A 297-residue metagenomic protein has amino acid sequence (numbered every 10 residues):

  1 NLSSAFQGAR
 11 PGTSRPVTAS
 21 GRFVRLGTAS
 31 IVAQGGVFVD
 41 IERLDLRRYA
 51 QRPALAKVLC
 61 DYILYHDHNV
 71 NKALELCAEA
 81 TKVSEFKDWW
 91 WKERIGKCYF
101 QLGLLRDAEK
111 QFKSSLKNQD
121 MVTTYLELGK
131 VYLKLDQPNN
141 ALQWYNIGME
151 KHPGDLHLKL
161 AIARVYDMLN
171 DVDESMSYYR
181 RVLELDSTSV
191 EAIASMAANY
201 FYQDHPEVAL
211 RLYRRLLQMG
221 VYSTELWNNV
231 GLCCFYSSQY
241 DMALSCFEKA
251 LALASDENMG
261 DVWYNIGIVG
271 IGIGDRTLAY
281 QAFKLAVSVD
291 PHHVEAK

Functional and structural regions predicted by a protein language model:
D61-Y62, K97, K130, R164 (+3 more regions): Residue-level recognition of tetratricopeptide repeat
K82, K113-K117, N146-E150, R181-E184 (+3 more regions): Conserved structural position within tetratricopeptide repeats
K87-D88, M121-V122, D155, S189 (+3 more regions): Residue-level recognition of tetratricopeptide repeat
W91, T124-Y125, L158, A192 (+3 more regions): TPR alpha-solenoid repeat register
